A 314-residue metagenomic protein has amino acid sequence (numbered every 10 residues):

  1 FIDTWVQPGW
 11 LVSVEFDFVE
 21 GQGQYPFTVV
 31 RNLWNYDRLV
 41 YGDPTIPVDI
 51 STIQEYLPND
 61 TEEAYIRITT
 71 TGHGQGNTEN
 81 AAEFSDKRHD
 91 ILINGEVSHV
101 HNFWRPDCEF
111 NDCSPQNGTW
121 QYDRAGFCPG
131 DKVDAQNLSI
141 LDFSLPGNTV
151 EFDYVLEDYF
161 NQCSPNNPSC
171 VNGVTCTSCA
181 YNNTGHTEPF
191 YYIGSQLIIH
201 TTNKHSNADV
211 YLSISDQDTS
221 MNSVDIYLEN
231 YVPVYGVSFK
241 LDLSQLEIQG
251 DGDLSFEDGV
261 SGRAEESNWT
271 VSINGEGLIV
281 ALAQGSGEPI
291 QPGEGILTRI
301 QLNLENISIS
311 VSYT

Functional and structural regions predicted by a protein language model:
F1-H205: Beta-strand-rich recognition domains
D17, Q54-Y56, S139-D142, Y227 (+2 more regions): Generic structural detector for well-ordered beta-strands
E55-Y56, L212-Q217, E265-G275: Short, exposed beta-strand/loop patches in secreted or surface proteins that constitute
I66, N148-Y154, K240, E294-N303: Short, well-structured beta-strand segments enriched in hydrophobic/aromatic residues within extracellular or lumenal
I68, A208-E265, Q291-G295: Low-complexity, serine/threonine/proline/glycine-rich extracellular segments that form mucin-like
Q75, V100, N161-C163, Y235 (+2 more regions): Intrinsically disordered, low-complexity acidic/polar segments
S223-G236, A264-S310: Structured beta-strand segments within beta-sheet-rich domains
T314: Conserved small/polar residues in nucleotide/adenosyl-binding loops
